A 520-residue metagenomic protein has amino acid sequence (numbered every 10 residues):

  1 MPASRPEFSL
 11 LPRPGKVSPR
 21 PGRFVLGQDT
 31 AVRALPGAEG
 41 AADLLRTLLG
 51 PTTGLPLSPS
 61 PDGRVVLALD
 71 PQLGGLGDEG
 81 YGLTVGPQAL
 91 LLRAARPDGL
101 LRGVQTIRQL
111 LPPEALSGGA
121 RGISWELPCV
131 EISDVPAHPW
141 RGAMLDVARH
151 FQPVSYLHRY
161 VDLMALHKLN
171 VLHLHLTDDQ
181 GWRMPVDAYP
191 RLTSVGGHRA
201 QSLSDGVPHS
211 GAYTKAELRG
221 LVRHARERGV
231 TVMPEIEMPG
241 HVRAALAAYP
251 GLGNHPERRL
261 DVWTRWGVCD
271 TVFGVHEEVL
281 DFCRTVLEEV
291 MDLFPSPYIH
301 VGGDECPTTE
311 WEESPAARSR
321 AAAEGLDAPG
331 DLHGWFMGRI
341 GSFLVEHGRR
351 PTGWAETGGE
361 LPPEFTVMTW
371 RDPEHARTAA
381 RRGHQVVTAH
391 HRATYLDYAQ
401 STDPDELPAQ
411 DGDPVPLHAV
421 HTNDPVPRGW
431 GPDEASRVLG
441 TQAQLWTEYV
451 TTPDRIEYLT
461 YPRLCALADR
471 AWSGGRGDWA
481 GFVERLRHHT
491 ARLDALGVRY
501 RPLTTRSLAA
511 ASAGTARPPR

Functional and structural regions predicted by a protein language model:
P2-H138, R455, L467, A471-G497 (+1 more regions): Contiguous, structured surface segment used for ligand recognition
G40-A41, F151-P153, D179-P185, P239-A245 (+6 more regions): Flexible loop/turn segments at secondary-structure boundaries
L44, G99, Y156-R159, Y213-G220 (+9 more regions): Generic recognition of stable, solvent-exposed alpha-helical segments in well-folded globular domains
L55, L169, R228-V230, R349 (+1 more regions): Short glycine/serine/threonine/alanine-rich loop segments
L76-D270, V275-L280, R284, E288-Y298 (+3 more regions): Feature activates predominantly on carbohydrate-active enzymes
A245-G251, H255, L260-E364, W370-R382: Active-site neighborhood of glycoside hydrolase catalytic domains
P351-F365, W370-R520: Flexible, acidic glycine-rich loops studded with aromatic residues
